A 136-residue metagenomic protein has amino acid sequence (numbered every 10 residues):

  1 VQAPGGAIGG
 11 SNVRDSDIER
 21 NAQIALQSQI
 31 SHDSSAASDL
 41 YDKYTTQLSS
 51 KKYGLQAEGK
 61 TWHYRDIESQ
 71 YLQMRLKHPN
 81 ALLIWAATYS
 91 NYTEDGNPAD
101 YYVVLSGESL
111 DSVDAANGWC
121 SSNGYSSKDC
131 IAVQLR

Functional and structural regions predicted by a protein language model:
V1-R136: Acidic/polar low-complexity segments and flexible, solvent-exposed patches
